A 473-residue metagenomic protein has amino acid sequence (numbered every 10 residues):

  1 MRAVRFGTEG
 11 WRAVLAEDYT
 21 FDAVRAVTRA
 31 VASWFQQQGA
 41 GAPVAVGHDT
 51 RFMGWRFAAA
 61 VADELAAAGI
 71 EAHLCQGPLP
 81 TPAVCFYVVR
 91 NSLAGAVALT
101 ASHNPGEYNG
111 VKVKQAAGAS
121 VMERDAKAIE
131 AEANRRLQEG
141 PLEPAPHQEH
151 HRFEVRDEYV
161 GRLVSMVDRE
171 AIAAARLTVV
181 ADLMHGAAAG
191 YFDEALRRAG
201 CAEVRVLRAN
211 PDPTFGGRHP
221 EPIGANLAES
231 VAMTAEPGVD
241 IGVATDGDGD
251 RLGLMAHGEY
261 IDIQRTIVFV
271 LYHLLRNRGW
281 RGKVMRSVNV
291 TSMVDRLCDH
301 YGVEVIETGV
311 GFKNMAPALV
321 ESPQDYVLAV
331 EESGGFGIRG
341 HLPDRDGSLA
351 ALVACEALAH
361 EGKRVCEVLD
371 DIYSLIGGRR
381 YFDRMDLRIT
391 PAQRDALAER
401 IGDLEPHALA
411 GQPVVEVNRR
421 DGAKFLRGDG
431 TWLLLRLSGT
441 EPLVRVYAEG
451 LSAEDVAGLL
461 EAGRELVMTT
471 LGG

Functional and structural regions predicted by a protein language model:
M1, N109-P237: Gly/Ser/Thr-enriched, mixed-charge loops and adjacent short helices that form phosphate/oxyanion-binding elements
M1-A68, A94, E149-V179: An N-terminal, well-structured beta->alpha segment
E9, V46, V84, V97 (+11 more regions): Buried hydrophobic positions in well-ordered alpha/beta secondary-structure cores of metabolic enzymes
V14, A30, W34, Q38 (+16 more regions): Change "in soluble alpha/beta enzymes" to "in soluble alpha/beta proteins
S33, P43-Y108, E194-L254: N-terminal small/polar loop signature for handling phosphorylated ligands or for N-terminal nucleophile
Q76, A128-G161, H257-V330, F336-I338: Proline/glycine-rich low-complexity loops and linkers
M122, V206-R208, E259-R278, G347-C355: Gly/Ser/Thr-rich active-site loops/lids in small-molecule metabolic enzymes that frequently grip phosphoryl groups
I241, W280-G473: Phosphate-binding and adjacent anionic-ligand microenvironments
